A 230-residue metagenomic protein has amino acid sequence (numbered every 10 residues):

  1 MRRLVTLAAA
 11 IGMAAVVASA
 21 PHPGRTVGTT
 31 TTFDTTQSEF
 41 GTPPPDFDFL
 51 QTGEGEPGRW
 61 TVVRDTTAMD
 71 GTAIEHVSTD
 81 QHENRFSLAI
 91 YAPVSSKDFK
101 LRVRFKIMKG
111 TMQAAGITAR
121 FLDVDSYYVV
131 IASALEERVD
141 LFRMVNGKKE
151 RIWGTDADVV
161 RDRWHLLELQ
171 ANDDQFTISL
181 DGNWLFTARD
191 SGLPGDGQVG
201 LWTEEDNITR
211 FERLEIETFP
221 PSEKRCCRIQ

Functional and structural regions predicted by a protein language model:
H22-E54, S222-Q230: Extracellular carbohydrate-recognition regions
G24-T29, L193-Q230: Ligand-recognition surfaces built from glycine- and aromatic
F33-T35, L169, E212-I216: Extracellular beta-strand elements of beta-rich domains used for carbohydrate recognition/degradation or cell-matrix
T35, L101-V103, D162-I178: Short tryptophan-centered beta-strand motifs in secreted/extracellular beta-sheet-rich domains of glycan-recognition
F40, H76-M144: Secretory/extracellular carbohydrate-interaction modules and structurally similar beta-sandwich "look-alikes"
T42-E75, H82: Extracellular glycan-recognition surfaces and repeat-rich motifs
V145-L166: Short, aromatic/His-centered strand-loop micro-motif at the edge of beta-sheets
S179-G200: Short, solvent-exposed beta-strand-to-loop segments that form ligand-recognition rims of beta-rich domains
